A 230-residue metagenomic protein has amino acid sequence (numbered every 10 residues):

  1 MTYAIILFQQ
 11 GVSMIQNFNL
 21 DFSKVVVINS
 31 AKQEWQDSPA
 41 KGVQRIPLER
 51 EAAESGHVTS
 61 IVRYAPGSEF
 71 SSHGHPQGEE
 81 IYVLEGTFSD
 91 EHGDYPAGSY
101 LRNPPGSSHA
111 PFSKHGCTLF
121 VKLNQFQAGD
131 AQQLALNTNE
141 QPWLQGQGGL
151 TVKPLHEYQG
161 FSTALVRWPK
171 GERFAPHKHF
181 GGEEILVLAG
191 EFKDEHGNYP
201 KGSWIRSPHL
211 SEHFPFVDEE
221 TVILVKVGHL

Functional and structural regions predicted by a protein language model:
L7-E54, G116, F120-G160: A short, N-terminal "cap"/entry segment at the start of jelly-roll beta-barrel domains of the cupin/DSBH fold
V43-H75, S108, Q159-H179, K193 (+2 more regions): Conserved short histidine dyad/triad with adjacent acidic residue
E69, Y100, R173, S203-W204 (+1 more regions): Residue-level marker of beta-strand positions
H75-F88, F180-D194, K201: Glycine- and acidic-residue-biased ligand/ion/polar-headgroup-sensing regions
E79-Q125: Extended, hydrophobic interaction surfaces within ordered domains
D90-G106, D194-S211: Short acidic-glycine-tyrosine-enriched beta hairpin
P105-G129, H209-L230: Ligand-binding loop in jelly-roll beta-barrel domains
